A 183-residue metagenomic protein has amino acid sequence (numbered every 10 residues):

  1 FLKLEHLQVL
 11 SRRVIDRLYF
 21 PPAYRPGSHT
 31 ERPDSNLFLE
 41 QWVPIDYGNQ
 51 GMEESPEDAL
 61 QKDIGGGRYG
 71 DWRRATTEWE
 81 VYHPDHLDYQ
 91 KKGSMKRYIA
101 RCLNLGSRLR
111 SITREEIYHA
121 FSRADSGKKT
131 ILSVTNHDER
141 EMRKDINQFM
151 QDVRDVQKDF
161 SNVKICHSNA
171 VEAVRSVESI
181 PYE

Functional and structural regions predicted by a protein language model:
F1-D34, S133-T135, N169: Metal-dependent polysaccharide deacetylase catalytic core of the NodB/CE4 family, i.e., the active-site-bearing domain
F1-L4, L109-R114, E141-I146: Phosphate/oxyanion-binding active-site loops and adjacent basic polyanion-contact surfaces
E5-R13, F38, Q148, D152-D155: Amphipathic alpha-helical segments that form well-ordered structural scaffolds and often line/cohere around active
R12, E54-D58, K164-H167: Short C-terminal domain-edge/linker segments immediately following a structured domain
Y19-T130: Active-site-adjacent pocket scaffolds in enzyme catalytic domains
Y47-G51, I117-E183: C-terminal domain-boundary segment and adjacent tail
